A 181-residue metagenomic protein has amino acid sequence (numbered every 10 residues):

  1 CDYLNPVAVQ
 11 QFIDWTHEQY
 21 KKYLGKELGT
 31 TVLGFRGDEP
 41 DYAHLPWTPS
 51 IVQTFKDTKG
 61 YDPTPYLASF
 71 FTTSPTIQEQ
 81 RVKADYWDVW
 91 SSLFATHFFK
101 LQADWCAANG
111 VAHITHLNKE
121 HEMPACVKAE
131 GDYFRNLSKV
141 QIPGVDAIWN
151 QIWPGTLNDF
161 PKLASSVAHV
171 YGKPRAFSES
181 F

Functional and structural regions predicted by a protein language model:
C1-F181: Catalytic-domain carbohydrate-binding cleft regions of carbohydrate-active enzymes
